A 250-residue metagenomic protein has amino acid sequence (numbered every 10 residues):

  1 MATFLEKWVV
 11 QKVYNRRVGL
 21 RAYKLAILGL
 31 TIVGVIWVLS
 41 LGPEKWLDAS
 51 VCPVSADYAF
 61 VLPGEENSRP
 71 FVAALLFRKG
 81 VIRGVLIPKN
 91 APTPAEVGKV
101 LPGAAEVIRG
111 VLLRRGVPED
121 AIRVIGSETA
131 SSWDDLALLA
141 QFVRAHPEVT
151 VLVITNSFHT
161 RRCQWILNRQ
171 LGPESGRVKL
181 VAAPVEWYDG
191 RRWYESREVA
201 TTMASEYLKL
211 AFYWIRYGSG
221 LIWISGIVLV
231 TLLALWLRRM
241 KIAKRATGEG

Functional and structural regions predicted by a protein language model:
M1-L20, K244-G250: N-terminal Lys/Arg-rich, disordered targeting/topogenic segments
L5-V9, Q170, E174-I215: Juxtamembrane amphipathic/hinge helix adjacent to a transmembrane helix
Q11-S50, T231: N-terminal type II signal-anchor transmembrane helix that functions as the membrane-insertion/stop-transfer segment
K24-L25, T202, I222-G226: Residue-level signature of transmembrane alpha-helical entry/exit and packing/kink sites in multi-pass membrane
V33-L41, I222, G226, L235-M240: Short hydrophobic alpha-helical membrane-anchoring segments
L41-Y194: A structural signal for short, hydrophobic/glycine-enriched beta-strand patches
K209-I227: Juxtamembrane/start-of-transmembrane alpha-helix segments at the extracytoplasmic/lumenal side of membrane anchors
V228-G250: Juxtamembrane interface at the cytosolic side of transmembrane helices
